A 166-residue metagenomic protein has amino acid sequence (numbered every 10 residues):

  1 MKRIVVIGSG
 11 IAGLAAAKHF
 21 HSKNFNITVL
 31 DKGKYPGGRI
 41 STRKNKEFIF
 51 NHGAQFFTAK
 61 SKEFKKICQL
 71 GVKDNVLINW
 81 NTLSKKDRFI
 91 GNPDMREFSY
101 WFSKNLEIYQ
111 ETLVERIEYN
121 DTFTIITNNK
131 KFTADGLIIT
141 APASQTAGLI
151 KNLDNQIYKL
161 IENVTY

Functional and structural regions predicted by a protein language model:
K2, N128-G136: Core beta-strand elements of the Rossmann-like FAD/NAD(P) dinucleotide-binding domain in flavoenzyme oxidoreductases
V5-I7, H21-K46: Glycine-rich FAD pyrophosphate-binding loop
G13-L14: N-terminal Rossmann-fold NAD(P) dinucleotide-binding loop
K18, S22, T42, K104 (+1 more regions): Short, well-ordered alpha-helices that flank and scaffold nucleotide-derived cofactor binding pockets
H19, I40-N79: N-terminal FAD cofactor-binding segment of flavoenzymes
F56-K62, L77, N81-S103: Short beta-strand to alpha-helix junction loop
Q110-T124: A conserved short coil-to-beta-strand element within the FAD-binding core of flavoproteins
A134-Y166: Central helical "cap/lid" subdomain
